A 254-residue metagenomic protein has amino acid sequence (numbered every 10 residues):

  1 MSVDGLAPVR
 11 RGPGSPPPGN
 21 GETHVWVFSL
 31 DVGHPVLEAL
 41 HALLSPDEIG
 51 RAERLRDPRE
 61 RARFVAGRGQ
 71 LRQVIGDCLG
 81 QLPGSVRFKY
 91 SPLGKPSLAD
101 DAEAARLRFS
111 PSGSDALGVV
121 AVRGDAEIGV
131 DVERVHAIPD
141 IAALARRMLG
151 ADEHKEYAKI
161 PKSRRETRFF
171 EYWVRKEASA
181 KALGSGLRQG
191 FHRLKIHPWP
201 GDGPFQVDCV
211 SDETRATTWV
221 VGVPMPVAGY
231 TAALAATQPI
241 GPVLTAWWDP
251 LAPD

Functional and structural regions predicted by a protein language model:
M1-D254: Core catalytic alpha/beta fold that binds nucleotide/phospho-ligands
